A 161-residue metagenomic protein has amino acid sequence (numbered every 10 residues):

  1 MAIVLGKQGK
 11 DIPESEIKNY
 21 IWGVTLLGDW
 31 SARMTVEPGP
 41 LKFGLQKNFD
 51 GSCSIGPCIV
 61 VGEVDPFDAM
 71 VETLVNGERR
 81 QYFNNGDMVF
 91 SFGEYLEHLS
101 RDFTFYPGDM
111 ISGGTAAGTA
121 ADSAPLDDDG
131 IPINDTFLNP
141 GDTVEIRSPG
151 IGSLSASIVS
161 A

Functional and structural regions predicted by a protein language model:
M1, W22-G23, G51: Generic beta-strand structural signal
A2-K7: Short, conserved beta-strand element in jelly-roll/cupin
Q8-K10, V60: Short beta-turn/strand-loop junction motif enriched in small, turn-promoting residues
K10-V24: N-terminal accessory regions of nucleic-acid-interacting proteins
G23-L26, T143: A short, gly/pro- and small-residue-rich
R33-A161: Catalytic-pocket segment enriched in acidic/His residues
